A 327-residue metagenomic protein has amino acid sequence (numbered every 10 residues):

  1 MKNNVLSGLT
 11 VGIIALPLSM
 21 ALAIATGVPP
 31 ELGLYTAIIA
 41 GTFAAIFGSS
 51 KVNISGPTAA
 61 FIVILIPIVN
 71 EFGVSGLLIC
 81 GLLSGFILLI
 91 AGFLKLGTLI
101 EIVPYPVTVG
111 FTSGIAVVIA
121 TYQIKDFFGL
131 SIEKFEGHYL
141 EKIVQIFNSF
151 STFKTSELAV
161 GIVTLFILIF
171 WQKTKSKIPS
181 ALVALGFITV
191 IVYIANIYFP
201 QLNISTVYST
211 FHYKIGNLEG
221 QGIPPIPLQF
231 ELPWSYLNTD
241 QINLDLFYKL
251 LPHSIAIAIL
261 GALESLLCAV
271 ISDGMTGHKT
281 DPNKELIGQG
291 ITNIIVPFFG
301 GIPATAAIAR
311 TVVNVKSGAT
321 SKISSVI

Functional and structural regions predicted by a protein language model:
M1-I327: Transmembrane helical cores of multi-pass ion-transport proteins
